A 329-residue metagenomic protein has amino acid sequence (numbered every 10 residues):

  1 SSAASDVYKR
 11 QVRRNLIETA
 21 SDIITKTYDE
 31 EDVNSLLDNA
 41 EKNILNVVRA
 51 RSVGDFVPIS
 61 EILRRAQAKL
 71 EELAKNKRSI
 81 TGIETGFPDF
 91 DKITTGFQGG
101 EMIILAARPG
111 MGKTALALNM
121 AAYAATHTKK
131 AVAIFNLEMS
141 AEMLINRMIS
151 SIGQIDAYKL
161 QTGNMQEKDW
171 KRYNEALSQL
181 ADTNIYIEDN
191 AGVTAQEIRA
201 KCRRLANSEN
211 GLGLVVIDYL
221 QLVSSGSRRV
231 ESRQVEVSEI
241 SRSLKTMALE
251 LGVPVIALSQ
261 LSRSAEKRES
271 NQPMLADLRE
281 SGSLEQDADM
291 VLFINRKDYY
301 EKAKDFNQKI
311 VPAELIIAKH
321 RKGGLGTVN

Functional and structural regions predicted by a protein language model:
S1-N76, I80, G100, G110-M111 (+4 more regions): Short, small/acidic-rich helices and loops at N termini and domain boundaries of DNA replication/processing enzymes
K9, R13, I17, N34 (+7 more regions): Amphipathic alpha-helical transducer elements in NTP-driven molecular machines
G54-I155, N174-E175, D182: The Walker A/P-loop phosphate-binding site
S79-G82, I93-F97, L177-Q179, A206-N207 (+5 more regions): Replace "in large, NTP-powered and nucleic-acid-processing enzymes" with "in large, NTP-powered factors and other
K92, Y123-G211, S225, V328-N329: Cytosolic-facing regulatory segments adjacent to core modules
R147-D156, L220-K245, R268: Conserved P-loop NTPase nucleotide-binding/switch module
V235-N329: Phosphate-binding/switch region of NTP-binding enzymes
